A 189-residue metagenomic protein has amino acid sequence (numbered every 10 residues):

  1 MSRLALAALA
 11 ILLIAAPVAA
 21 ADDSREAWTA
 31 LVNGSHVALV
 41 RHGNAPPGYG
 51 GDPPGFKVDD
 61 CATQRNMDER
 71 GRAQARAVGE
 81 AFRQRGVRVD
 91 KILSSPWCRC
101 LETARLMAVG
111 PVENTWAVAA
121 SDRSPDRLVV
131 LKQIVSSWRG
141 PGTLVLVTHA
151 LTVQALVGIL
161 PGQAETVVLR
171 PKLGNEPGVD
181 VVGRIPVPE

Functional and structural regions predicted by a protein language model:
A5-A15: Bacterial N-terminal signal peptides
A16-A20: Sec/Tat signal peptide C-region and signal peptidase I cleavage site
D22-P125, Q133, I159-E189: Active-site-proximal alpha-helix that buttresses catalytic centers in soluble enzyme cores
S35-V37, G140-T148: Generic beta-sheet signal
L128-W138: A short, acidic, amphipathic alpha-helical segment used as a generic capping/interface helix at domain edges
W138-G142, P171-L173: A short, structured loop/turn motif at beta-sheet edges
